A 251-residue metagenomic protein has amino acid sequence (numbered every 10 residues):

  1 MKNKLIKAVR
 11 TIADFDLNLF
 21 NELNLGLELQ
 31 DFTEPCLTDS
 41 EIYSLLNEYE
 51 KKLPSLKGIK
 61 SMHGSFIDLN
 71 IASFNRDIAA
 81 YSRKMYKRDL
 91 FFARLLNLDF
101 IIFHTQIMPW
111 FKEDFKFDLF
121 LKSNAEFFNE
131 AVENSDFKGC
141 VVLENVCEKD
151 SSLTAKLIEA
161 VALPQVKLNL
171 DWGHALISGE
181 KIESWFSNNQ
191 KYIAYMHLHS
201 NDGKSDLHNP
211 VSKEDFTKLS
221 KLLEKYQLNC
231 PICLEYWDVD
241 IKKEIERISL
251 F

Functional and structural regions predicted by a protein language model:
M1-R88: N-terminal pre-domain/capping segments
K2, D16-L19, S151-K167, A175-F251: Histidine-acidic metal/acid-base catalytic patches
N3-V9, L25-L29, K60-G64, I101-F103 (+4 more regions): Hydrophobic faces of well-ordered beta-strands that scaffold small-molecule active sites in alpha/beta enzyme cores
A8-I12, Q30-E34, S65-I67, Q106-M108 (+4 more regions): Active-site beta-loop-alpha junctions enriched in small/polar residues
C36, D68-S73, P109-D114, I177-S178 (+1 more regions): A short acidic, helix-capping loop that chelates divalent metal ions and anchors anionic groups
E41-N47, I78-Y86, F117-E126, A155 (+2 more regions): Charged helix-capping and loop-helix junction motifs
E48-I67, K122-F137, T217-L228: Alpha-helix-loop-beta-strand connector modules within alpha/beta enzyme cores
A72-K167: Active-site acidic/histidine proton-transfer and metal-coordination neighborhood in alpha/beta enzyme cores
